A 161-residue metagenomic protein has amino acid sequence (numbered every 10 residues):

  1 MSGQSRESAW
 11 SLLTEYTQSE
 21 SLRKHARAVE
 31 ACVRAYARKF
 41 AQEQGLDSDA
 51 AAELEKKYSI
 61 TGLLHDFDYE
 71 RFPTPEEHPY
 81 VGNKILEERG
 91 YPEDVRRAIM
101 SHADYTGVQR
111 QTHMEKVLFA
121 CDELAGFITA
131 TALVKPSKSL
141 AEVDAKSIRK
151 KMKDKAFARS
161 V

Functional and structural regions predicted by a protein language model:
M1-P75: Acidic/His-rich, divalent-metal-binding segments that scaffold phosphate/diphosphate chemistry
S21-K24, T129, S160: Residue-level signal for secondary-structure boundary elements
A37-R38, F157-V161: Short, intrinsically disordered, charge-balanced linker/junction segments flanking boundaries in proteins
E53-F157: Divalent metal-dependent catalytic cores for phosphoryl transfer on phosphate-bearing substrates
